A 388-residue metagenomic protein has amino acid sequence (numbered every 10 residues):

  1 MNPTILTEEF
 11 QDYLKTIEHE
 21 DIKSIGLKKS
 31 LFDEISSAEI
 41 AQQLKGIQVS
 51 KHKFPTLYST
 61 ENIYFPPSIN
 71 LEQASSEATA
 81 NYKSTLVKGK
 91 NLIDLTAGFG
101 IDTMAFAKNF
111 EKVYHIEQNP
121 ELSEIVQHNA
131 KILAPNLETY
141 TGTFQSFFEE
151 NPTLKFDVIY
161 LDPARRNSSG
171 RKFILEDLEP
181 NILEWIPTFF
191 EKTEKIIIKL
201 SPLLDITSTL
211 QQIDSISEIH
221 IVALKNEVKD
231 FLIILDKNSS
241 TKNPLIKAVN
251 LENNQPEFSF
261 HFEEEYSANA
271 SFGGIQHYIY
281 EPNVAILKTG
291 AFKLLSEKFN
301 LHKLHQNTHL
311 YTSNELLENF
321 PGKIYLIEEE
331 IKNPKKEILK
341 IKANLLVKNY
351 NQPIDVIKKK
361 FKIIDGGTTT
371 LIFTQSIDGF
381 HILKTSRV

Functional and structural regions predicted by a protein language model:
M1-V388: SAM-dependent transferase fold signal centered on methyltransferase-like domains, encompassing both Class I
